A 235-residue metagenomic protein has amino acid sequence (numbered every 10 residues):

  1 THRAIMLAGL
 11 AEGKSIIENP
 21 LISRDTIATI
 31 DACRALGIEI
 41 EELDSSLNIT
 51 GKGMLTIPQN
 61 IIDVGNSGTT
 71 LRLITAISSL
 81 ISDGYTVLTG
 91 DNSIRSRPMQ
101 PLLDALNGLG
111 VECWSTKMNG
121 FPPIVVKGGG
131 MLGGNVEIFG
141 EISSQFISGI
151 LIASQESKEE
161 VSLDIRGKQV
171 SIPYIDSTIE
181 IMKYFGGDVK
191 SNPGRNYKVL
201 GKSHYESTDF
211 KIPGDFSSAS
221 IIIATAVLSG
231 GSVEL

Functional and structural regions predicted by a protein language model:
T1-L235: Structural preference for solvent-exposed beta-strand-turn elements and adjacent flexible terminal/loop segments within
